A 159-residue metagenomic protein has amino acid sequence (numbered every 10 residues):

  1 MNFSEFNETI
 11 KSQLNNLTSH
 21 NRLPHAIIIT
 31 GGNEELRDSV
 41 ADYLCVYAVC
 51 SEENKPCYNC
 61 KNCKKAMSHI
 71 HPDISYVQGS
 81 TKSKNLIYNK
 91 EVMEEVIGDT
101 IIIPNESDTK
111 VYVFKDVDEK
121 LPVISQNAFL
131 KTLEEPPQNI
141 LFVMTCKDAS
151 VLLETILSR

Functional and structural regions predicted by a protein language model:
M1-E119, V123-I124, L141, E154: P-loop/Walker A NTP-binding region and its immediately flanking N-terminal helices in P-loop NTPase folds
I101, N127-M144: Conserved catalytic/switch belt of AAA+ P-loop NTPases
D116, K147-D148: Conserved H-loop
I124, A128-L133, A149-R159: Short regulatory helix/loop adjacent to the ATP-binding pocket of P-loop NTPases
